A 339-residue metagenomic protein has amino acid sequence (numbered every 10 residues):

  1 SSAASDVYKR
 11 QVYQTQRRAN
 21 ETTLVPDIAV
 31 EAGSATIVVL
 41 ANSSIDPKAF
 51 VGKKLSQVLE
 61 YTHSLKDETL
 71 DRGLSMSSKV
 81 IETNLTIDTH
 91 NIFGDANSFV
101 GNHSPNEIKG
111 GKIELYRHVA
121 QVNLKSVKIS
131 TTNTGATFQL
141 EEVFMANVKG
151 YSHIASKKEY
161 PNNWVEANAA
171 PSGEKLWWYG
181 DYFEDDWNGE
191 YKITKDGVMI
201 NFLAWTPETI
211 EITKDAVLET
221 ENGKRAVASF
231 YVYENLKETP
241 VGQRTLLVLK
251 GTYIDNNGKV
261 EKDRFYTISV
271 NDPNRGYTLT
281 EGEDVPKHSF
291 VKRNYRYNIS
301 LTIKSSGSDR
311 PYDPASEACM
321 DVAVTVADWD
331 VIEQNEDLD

Functional and structural regions predicted by a protein language model:
S5-D339: Extracytoplasmic cysteine-anchoring/structural motifs
